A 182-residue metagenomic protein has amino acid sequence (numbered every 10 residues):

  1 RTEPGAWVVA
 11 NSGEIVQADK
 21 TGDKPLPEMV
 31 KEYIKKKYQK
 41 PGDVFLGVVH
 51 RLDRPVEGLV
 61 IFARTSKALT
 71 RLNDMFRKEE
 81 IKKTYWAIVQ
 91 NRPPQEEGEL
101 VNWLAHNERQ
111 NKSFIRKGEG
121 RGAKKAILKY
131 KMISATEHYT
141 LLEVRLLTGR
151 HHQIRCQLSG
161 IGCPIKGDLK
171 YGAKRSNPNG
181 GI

Functional and structural regions predicted by a protein language model:
R1-I182: RNA pseudouridine synthases
